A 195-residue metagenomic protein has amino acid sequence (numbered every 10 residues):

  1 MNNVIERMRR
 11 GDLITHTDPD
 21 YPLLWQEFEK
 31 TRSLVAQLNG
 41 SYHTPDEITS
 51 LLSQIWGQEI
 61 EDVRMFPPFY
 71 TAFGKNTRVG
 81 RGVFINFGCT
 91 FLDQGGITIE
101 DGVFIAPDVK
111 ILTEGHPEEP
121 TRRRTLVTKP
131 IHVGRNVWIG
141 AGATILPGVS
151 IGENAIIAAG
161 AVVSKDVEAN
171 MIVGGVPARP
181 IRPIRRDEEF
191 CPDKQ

Functional and structural regions predicted by a protein language model:
M1-D62, A178-R182, R186-Q195: Terminal amphipathic alpha-helical/low-complexity segments used for targeting or macromolecular assembly
N39, F69-V79, F84-S150, V176-Q195: Flexible, glycine/small-residue-enriched loop-and-beta-strand segment within the central core of proteins
L52, W56-E59, V63, P67-V79: A glycine-rich, hydrophobic loop/mini-helix early in the fold
W138, I156, I172-G174: Short-chain dehydrogenase/reductase
V149-G152, V167: Extended beta-solenoid/beta-helix repeat architectures
I156-V163: C-terminal/domain-terminus segments
V167-A169, G174-P177: Acidic, glycine-centered active-site loop in nucleotide-sugar glycosyltransferases
